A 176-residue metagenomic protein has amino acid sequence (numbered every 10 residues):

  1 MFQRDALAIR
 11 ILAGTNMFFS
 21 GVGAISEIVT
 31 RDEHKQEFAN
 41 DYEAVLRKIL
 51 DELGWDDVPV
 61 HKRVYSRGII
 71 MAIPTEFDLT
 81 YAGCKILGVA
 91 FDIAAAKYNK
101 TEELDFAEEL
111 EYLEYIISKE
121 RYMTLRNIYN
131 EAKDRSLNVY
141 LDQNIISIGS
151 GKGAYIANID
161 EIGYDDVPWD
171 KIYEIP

Functional and structural regions predicted by a protein language model:
M1-D56: Short Lys/Arg-enriched alpha/beta "domain-start" segment
L7-A13, A24-I28, Y65-E76, I146: Short, hydrophobic/proline-enriched secondary-structure or compact coil segments at domain edges
F18-F19, L53-I70, Y140-N144: Short, ordered beta-strand-loop transition motifs
I70-P176: Conserved N-proximal alpha/beta basic substrate-recognition cap immediately N-terminal to, or forming the N-lobe
